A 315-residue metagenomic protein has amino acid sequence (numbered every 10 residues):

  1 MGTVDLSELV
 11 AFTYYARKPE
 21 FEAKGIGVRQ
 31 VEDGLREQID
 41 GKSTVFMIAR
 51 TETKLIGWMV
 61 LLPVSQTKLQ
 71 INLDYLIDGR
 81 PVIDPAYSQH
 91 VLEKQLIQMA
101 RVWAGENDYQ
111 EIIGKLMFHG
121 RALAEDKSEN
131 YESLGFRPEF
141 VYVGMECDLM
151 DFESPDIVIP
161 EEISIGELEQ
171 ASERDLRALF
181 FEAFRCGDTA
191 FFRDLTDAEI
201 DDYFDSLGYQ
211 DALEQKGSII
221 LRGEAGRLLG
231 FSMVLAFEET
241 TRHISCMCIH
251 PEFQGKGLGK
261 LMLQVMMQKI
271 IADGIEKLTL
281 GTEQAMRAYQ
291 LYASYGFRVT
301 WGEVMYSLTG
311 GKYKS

Functional and structural regions predicted by a protein language model:
M1-T13, S164-F180, G187: A short beta-loop-alpha structural element at the N-terminal edge of CoA-dependent acyl/N-acetyltransferase catalytic
Y14-G34, R185-S206: Conserved GNAT-fold acetyl-CoA-binding loop/helix
E20-F21, G25, R29-E106, M117 (+3 more regions): Conserved donor-binding loop and adjoining core beta-sheet/short helix segment in diverse acyl/aminoacyl transferases
R36-G41, G208-Q215: Short loop/turn motifs at secondary-structure junctions and domain boundaries
D84-V102, I249, G255-Q268, A272 (+1 more regions): Conserved acetyl-CoA-binding loop-helix of GNAT-fold acetyltransferases
P85-E162, V304-L308: Acyl-donor-binding surface of acyltransferase catalytic domains
I112-L116, I244, L278-T282: Conserved hydrophobic beta-strand within the GNAT/NAT acetyltransferase core sheet that lines the active-site cleft
S128-S154, Q264-Q268, A272-S315: Active-site/acyl-donor-binding loops of N-acyltransferases
